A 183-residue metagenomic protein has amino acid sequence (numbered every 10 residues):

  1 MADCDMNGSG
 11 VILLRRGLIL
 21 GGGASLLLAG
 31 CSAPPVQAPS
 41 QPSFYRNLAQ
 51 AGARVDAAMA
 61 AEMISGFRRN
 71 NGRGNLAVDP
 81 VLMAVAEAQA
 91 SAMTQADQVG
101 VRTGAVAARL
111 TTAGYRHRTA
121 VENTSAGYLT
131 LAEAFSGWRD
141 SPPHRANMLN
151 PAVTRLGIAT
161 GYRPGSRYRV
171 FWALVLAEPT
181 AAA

Functional and structural regions predicted by a protein language model:
M1-A29: N-terminal secretory signal peptides
S25-Q50: Bacterial Sec signal peptide processing site at the extreme N-terminus
Q41-A49, A53-T94: A short alpha-helix/helix-coil micro-patch that ends at or immediately precedes a cysteine
M59-E62, V121-G127, A132-F135, L174-A177: Secreted/periplasmic proteins
N71-M83, D97-V106, R145-P151, L156-A159: Surface-exposed patches in mature extracellular/periplasmic domains of secreted proteins
M83-L129: Short, surface-exposed glycine/acidic/tryptophan-bearing loops
L131-A183: Disulfide-stabilized extracellular recognition modules
